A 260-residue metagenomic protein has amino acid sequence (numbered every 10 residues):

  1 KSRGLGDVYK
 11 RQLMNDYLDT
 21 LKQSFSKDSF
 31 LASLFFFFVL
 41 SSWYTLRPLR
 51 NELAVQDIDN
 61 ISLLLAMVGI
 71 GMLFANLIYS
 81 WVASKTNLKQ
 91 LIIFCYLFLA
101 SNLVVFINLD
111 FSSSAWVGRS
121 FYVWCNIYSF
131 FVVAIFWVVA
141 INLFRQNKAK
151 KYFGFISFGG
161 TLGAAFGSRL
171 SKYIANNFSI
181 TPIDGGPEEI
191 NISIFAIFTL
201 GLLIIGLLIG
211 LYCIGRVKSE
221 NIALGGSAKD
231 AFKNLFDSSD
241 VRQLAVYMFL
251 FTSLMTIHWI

Functional and structural regions predicted by a protein language model:
K1-Q12: Single conserved hydrophobic/aromatic residue that forms the stacking wall/gate of nucleotide- or nucleobase-binding
M14-S33, K85-K89, S112-R119, N147-K150 (+5 more regions): Intracellular loop-helix junctions on the cytosolic face of multi-pass helical membrane proteins
Y17, S24-G71, D240-I260: Helix-loop boundary and gating motifs at the non-cytosolic
F37, A115-F131: Hydrophobic core of transmembrane alpha-helices in multi-pass small-molecule transporters, especially MFS/SLC-type
L65-W81, F166: Central cavity-lining transmembrane alpha-helices of secondary-active solute carriers, predominantly the Major
L97-S114: C-terminal ends and interior cores of transmembrane alpha-helices in multi-pass membrane transporters/permeases
F131-F144: Intracellular juxtamembrane helix-capping segments at the cytosolic ends of symmetry-related transmembrane helices
